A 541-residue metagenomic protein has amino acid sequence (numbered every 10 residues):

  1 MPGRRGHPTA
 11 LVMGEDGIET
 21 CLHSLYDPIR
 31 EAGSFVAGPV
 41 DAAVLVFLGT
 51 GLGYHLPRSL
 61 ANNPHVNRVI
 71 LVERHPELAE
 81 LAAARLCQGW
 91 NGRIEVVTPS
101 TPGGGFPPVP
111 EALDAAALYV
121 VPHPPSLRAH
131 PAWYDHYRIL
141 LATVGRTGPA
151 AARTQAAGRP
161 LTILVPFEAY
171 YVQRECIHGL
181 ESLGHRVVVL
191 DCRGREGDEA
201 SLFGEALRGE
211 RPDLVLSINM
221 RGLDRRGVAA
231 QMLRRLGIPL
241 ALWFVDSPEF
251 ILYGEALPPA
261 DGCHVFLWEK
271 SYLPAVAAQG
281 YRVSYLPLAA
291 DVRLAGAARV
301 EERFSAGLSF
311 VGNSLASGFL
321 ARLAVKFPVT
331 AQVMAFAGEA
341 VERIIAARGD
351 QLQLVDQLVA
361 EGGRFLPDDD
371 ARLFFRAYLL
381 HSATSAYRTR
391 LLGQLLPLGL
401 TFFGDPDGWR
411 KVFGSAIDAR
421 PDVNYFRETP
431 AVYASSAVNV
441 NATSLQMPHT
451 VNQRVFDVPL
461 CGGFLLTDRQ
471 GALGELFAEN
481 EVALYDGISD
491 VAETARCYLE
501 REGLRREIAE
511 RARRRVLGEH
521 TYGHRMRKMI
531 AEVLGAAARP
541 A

Functional and structural regions predicted by a protein language model:
M1-T162, E168, C176, L183: N-terminal donor/sugar-recognition subdomains of glycan-related enzymes, prototypically the membrane-proximal stem
A43, L118, D213, C263 (+2 more regions): Conserved acidic residues
L48-L56, L86, A150-A152, P166-A277 (+6 more regions): Extended catalytic core of nucleotide-activated donor transferases of GT-like folds
H65-R68, L236-P239, D261-C263, Y281 (+1 more regions): A short helix->loop->beta-strand "cap" motif at the edges of active sites that frequently abuts
V72, V97-P99, W243, W268 (+5 more regions): Generic beta-sheet signal
G158, L164-F167, R174, H178-L183 (+7 more regions): Catalytic binding pocket for nucleotide-activated donors in carbohydrate/polymer assembly enzymes
H264-L273, Y281-L294, S305, F310-A316: Donor nucleotide-sugar binding/catalytic pocket of nucleotide-sugar-dependent glycosyltransferases
V300-S435: Conserved catalytic-core segment of nucleotide-activated headgroup transferases in glycan assembly
